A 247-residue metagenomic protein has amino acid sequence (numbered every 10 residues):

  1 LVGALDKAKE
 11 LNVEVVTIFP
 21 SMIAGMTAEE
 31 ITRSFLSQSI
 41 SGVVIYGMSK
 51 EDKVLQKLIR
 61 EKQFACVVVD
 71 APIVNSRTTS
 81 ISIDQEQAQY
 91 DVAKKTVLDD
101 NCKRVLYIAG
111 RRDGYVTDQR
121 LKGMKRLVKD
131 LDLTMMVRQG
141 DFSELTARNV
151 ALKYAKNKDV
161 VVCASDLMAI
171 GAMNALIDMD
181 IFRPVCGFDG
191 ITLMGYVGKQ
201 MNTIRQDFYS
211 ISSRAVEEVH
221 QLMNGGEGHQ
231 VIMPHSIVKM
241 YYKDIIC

Functional and structural regions predicted by a protein language model:
L1-K94, L152-K156, V160: Alpha-helical recognition/docking segments in bacterial nutrient-uptake and carbohydrate-utilization systems
A4, V43, C66, T96-V97 (+6 more regions): Hydrophobic structural packing positions in well-ordered secondary structure
E14, A65, K103-R104, T134 (+1 more regions): Residues at the starts of beta-strands that form the adenosine-phosphate
I18-M26, A71, I81-D91, Y107-K129 (+4 more regions): Hinge/beta->alpha junction and helix N-cap segments in small-molecule ligand-binding domains
S39-I40, N101, T134, N157 (+2 more regions): Short loop/turn motifs at secondary-structure junctions
K57-F64, K125-D130, A172-F182: Glycosyltransferases and closely related glycan-assembly transferases that use nucleotide-activated donors
V92-L131, E227-I245: An alpha-beta-alpha
K153-V160, A164-C247: Flexible loop/turn connectors
